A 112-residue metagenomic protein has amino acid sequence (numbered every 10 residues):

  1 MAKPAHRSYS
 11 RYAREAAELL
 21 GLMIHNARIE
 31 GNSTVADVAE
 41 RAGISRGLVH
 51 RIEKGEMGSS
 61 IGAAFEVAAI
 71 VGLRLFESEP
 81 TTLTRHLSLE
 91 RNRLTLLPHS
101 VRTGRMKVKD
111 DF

Functional and structural regions predicted by a protein language model:
A2-E30: A short, Lys/Arg-rich alpha-helix, primarily the initiator
M23, T34, S60-A63: Residues that mark the N-terminal boundary/hinge immediately upstream of a DNA-recognition element
H25, I29, E40, A69: Short polybasic/polar patches that bind polyanions
N32-H50: Short alpha-helical DNA-recognition segment
S60-S78: DNA major-groove recognition helix of helix-turn-helix/homeodomain DNA-binding modules
S78-F112: Short, charged recognition helix plus adjacent turn of helix-turn-helix-like nucleic-acid-binding domains
